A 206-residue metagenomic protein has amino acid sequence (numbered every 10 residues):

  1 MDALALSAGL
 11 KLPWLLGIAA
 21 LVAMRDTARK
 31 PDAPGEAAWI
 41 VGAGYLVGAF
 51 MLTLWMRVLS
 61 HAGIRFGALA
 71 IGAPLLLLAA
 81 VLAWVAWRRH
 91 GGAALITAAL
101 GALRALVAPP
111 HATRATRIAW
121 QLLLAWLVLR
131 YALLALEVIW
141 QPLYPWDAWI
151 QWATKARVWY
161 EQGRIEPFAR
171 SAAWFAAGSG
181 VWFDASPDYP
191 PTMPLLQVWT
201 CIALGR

Functional and structural regions predicted by a protein language model:
M1-H111: Membrane-embedded, hydrophobic transmembrane alpha-helices
L4-I18, W120-W126, R130, P187-P194: Alpha-helical transmembrane segments at the extracellular/periplasmic loop-to-helix junctions of multi-pass membrane
A8, L54, R114, L127 (+1 more regions): Short alpha-helical segments used as structural interaction elements across diverse proteins
A23-M24, W55-A62, A83-W87, L129-W140 (+2 more regions): Structural signature of transmembrane alpha-helix termini at the membrane-water interface
M24-K30, L124-L129, E166-R170: Short hydrophobic/aromatic-rich motifs at helix boundaries and adjacent loops
L95-P109, Q121, V138, K155 (+2 more regions): Low-complexity, intrinsically disordered, cysteine-poor segments enriched in small/polar and charged residues
V107-L134: Internal/C-terminal transmembrane anchor helices
Y131-R206: Active-site lumenal/periplasmic loops and adjacent helix-entry segments of GT-C-fold, multi-pass membrane
